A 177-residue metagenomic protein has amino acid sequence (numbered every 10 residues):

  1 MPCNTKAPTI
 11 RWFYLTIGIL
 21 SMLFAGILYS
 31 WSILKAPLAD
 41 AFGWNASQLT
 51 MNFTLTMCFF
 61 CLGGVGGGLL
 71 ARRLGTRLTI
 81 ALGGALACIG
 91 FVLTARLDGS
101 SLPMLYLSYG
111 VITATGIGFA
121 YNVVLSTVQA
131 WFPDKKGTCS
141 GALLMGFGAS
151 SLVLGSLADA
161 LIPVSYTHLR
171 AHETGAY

Functional and structural regions predicted by a protein language model:
F13-Y14, L20-A36, W44: Extracytoplasmic
M57-V65, L152: Residue-level signature of mid-helix packing/kink "hotspots" within the transmembrane helices of 12-pass Major
G64-G75: Helix-to-loop junctions at the C-terminal end of transmembrane segments in multipass secondary transporters
L86-G99: C-terminal ends and interior cores of transmembrane alpha-helices in multi-pass membrane transporters/permeases
M104-G118: Hydrophobic core of transmembrane alpha-helices in multi-pass small-molecule transporters, especially MFS/SLC-type
F119-F132: Intracellular juxtamembrane helix-capping segments at the cytosolic ends of symmetry-related transmembrane helices
G137-L154: Glycine-rich segments within core transmembrane alpha-helices of 12-TM secondary carriers
T167-T174: Conserved small/polar residues in nucleotide/adenosyl-binding loops
